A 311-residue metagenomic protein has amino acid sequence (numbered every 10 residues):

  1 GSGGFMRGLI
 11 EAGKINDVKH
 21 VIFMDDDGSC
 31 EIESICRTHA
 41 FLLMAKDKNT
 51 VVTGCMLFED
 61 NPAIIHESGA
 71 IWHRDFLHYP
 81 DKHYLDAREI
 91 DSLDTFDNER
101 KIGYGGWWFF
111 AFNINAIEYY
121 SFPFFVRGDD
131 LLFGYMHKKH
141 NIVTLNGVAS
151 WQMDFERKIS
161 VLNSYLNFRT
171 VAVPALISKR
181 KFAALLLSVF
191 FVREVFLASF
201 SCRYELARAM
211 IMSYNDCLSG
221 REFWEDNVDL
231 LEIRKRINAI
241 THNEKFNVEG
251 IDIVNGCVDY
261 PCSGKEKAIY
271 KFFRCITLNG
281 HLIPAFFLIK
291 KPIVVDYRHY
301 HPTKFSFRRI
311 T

Functional and structural regions predicted by a protein language model:
G1-F5, C30-E31, R127: A short, glycine-/small-residue-rich helix N-cap motif at loop->alpha-helix starts within glycosyltransferase
M6-H20: Active-site nucleotide-sugar/metal-binding loop of Leloir-type enzymes
D17-S29: Short beta-strand-to-loop acidic/aromatic patch adjacent to the donor-nucleotide binding site
E33-Y79: Conserved donor NDP-sugar-binding/catalytic core segment of glycosyltransferases
H83-F109, K158: A recurrent flexible, glycine/aromatic-enriched loop bordering the glycosyltransferase active site that acts as
Y104-F109, E118-Y135, H140-V148, L162: Donor nucleotide-sugar recognition loop
L145-G147, W151-R169: Nucleotide-sugar-dependent glycosyltransferase catalytic core
R169-T311: Terminal low-complexity segments of carbohydrate-biosynthetic enzymes
